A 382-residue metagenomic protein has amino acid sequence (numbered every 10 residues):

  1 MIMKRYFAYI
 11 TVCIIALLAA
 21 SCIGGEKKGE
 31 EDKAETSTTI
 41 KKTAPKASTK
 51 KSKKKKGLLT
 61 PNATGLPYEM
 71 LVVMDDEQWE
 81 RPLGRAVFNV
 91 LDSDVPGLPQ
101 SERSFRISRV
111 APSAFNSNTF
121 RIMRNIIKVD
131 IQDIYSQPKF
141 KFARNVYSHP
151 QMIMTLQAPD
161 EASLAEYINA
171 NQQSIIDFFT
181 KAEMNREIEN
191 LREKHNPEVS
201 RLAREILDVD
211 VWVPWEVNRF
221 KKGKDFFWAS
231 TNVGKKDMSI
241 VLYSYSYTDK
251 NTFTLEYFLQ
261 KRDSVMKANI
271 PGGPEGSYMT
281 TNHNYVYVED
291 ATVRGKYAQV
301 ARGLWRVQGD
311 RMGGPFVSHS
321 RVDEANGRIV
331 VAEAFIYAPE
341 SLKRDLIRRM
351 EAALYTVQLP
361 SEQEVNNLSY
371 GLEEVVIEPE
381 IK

Functional and structural regions predicted by a protein language model:
I2-I10: Bacterial N-terminal signal peptides that target proteins for export
L18-S21: C-terminal motif of bacterial Sec signal peptides marking the signal peptidase cleavage site
I23-K27: Bacterial signal peptide processing site
G29-S148: Start-of-domain marker
P45, T49-G65, L71-Q78, P82 (+1 more regions): Secretory pathway targeting signatures of secreted, lumenal, and periplasmic proteins
S104-S163, A268-N326, S341, E378-I381: Signature of long, low-cysteine stretches enriched in small and polar/charged residues
Q151-D160, S239-S244, R328-Y337: Short, well-ordered beta-strand elements
A165-R186, V217, I329-K382: Surface-exposed amphipathic alpha-helical segments
